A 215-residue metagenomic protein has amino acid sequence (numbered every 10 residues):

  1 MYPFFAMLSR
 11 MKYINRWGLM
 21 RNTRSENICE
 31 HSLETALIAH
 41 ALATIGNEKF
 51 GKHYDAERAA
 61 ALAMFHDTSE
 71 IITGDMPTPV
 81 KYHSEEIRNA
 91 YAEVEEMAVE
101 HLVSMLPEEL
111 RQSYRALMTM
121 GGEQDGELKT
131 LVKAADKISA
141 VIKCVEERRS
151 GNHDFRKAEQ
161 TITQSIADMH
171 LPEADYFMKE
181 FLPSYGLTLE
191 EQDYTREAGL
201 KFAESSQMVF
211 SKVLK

Functional and structural regions predicted by a protein language model:
M1-K215: Alpha-helical, largely C-terminal catalytic domains that coordinate divalent metal ions via clustered Asp/Glu/His
